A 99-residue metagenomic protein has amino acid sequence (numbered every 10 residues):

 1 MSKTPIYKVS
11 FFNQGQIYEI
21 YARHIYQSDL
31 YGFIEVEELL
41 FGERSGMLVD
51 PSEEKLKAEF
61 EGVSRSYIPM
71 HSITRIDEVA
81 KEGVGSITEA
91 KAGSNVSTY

Functional and structural regions predicted by a protein language model:
M1-Y99: Eukaryotic intrinsically disordered, low-complexity regulatory linkers and tails enriched in Ser/Thr/Pro
